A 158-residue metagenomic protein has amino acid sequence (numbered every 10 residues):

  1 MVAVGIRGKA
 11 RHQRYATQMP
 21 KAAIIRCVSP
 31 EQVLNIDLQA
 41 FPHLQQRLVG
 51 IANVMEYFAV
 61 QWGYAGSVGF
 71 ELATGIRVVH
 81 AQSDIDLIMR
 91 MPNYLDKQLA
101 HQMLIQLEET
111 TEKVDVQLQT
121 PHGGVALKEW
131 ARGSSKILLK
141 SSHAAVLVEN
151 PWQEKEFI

Functional and structural regions predicted by a protein language model:
M1-S67, A100, I105-E112, V116: Helical scaffold of the NTase/Pol beta-like nucleotidyltransferase catalytic core
Q18, A22, L138-P151: Mature, function-bearing regions of proteins
I51-I85, M89-L95: Active-site nucleotide-donor binding segment shared across nucleotidyl transfer reactions
V79, M103-L107, G133: Short, solvent-exposed amphipathic alpha-helical segments in soluble enzyme and RNA/protein-processing domains
D96-Q98, V125: Short, charged/polar "capping" segments at the starts of alpha-helices and the immediately preceding loops
E108-A144: Conserved catalytic core of two-metal-ion nucleotidyltransferases
E154-F157: Polyanionic, low-complexity intrinsically disordered segments
